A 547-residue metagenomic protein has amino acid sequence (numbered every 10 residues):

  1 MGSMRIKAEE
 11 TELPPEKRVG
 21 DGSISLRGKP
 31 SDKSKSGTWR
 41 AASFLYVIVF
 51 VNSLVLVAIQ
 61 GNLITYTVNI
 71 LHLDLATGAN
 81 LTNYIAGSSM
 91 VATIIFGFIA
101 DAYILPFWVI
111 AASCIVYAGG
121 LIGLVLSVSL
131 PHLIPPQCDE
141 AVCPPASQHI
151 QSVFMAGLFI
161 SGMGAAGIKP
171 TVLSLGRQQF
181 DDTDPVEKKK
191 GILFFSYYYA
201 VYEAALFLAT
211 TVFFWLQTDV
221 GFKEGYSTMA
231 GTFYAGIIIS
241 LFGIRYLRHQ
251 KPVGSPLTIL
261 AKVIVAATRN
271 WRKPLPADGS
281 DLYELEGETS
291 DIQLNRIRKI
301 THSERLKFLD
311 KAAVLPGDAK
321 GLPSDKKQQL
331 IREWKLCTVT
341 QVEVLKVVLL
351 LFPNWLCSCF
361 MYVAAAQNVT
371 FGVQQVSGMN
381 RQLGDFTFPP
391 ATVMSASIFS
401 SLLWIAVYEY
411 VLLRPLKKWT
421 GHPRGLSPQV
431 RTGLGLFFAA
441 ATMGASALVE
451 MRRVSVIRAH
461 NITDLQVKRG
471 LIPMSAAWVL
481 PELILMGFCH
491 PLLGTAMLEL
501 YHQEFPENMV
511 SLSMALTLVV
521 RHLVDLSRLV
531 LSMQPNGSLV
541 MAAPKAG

Functional and structural regions predicted by a protein language model:
G2-P136, P144-G547: Hydrophobic transmembrane alpha-helices of multi-pass solute transporters/permeases
